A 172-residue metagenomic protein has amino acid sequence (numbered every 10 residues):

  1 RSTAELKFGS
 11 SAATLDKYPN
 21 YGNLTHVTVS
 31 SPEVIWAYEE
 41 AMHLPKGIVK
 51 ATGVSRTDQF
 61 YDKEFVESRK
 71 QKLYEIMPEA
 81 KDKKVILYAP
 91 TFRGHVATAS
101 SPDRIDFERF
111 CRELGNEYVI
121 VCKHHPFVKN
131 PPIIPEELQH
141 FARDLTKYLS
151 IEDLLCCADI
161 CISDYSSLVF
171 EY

Functional and structural regions predicted by a protein language model:
R1-E67: Active-site and donor-binding regions of nucleotide-sugar-utilizing enzymes
K17, F107, S150-I151: Acidic, amphipathic alpha-helical patches
G22-V27, V119, C157-I160: Short active-site oxyanion
S30-E33, H124-P126, Y165: Helix N-cap/beta->alpha junction signal
M42-H43, Y88, F92, K147 (+2 more regions): Tryptophan-centric aromatic hotspots in well-structured domains and transmembrane helices
T52-I134: Conserved catalytic-core segment of nucleotide-activated headgroup transferases in glycan assembly
V128-K147: Nucleotide-activated donor-binding/catalytic signature segment of Leloir-type glycosyltransferases, i.e., the conserved
Y148-Y172: A donor-sugar binding/catalytic signature common to diverse glycosyltransferases and related nucleotide-sugar
